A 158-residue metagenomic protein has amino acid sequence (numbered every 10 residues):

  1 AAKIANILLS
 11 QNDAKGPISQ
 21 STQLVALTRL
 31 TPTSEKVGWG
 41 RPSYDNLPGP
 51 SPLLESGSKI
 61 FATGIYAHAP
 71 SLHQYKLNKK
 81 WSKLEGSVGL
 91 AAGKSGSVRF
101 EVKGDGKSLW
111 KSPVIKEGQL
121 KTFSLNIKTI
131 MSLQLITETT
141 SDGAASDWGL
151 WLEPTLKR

Functional and structural regions predicted by a protein language model:
A1-R158: Gly-Asp-aromatic-enriched flexible segments
